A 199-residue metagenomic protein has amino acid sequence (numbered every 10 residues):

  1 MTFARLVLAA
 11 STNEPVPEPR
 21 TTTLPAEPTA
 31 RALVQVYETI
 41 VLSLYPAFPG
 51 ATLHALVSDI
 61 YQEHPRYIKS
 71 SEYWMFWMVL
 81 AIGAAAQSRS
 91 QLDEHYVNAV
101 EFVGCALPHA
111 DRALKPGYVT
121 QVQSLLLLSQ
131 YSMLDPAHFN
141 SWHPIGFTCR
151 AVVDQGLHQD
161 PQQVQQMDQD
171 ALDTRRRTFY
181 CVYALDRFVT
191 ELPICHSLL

Functional and structural regions predicted by a protein language model:
F3-T120, L127-A137, V164-D170: C-terminal transcriptional activation/regulatory domains of eukaryotic transcription factors
V36-T39, S90, Q130-L199: Acidic/serine-rich, low-complexity amphipathic helices located in mid- to C-terminal regulatory regions
S70-W77, V122, W142, R176 (+1 more regions): Start-of-helix signal in alpha-solenoid helical-repeat scaffolds, especially tetratricopeptide repeats
Q123-L126, R150: Register-specific detector for alpha-helical tandem repeat solenoids, activating on a conserved position within each
